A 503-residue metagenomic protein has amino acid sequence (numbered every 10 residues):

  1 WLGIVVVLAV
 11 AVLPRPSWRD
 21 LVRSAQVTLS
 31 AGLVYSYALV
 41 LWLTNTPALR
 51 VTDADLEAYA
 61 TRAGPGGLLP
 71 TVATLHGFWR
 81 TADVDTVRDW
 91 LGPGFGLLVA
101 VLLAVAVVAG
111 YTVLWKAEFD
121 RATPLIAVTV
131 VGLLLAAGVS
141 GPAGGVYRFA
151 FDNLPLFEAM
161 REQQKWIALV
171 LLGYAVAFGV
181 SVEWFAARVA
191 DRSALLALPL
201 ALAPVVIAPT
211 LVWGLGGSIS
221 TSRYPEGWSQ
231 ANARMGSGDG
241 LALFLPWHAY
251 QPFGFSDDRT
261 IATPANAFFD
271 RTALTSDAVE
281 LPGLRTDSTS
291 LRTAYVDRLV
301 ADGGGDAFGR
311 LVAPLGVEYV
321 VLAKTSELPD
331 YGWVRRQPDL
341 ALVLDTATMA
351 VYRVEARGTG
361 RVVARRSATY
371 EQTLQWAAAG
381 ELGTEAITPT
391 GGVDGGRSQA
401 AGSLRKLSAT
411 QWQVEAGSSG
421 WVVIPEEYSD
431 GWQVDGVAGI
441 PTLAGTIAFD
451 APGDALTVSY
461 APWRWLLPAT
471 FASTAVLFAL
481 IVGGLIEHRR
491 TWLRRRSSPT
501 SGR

Functional and structural regions predicted by a protein language model:
L2-G32: Perimembrane helix-loop-helix junctions
V12, L33, R80-D83, G96-L134 (+2 more regions): Hydrophobic, aromatic-rich transmembrane alpha-helices and their immediate juxtamembrane boundary segments
V27-V113, A159, Q163, D394-G395 (+1 more regions): Periplasmic/ER-lumenal interhelical loops and adjacent helix-loop junctions in multi-pass membrane proteins
T28-G32, V176-T210, G502-R503: Signature aromatic-anchored transmembrane alpha helix within multi-pass, membrane-resident enzymes that catalyze glycan
V34-R50, A63-A82, L114-E118, A122-E162 (+2 more regions): Membrane-interface helix-loop junctions at the exits of transmembrane helices
T52-L56, A60, W115, A201-D430 (+1 more regions): Extracytoplasmic
R148-F185: Hydrophobic/aromatic-rich transmembrane helices and adjacent perimembrane loops
L328, T384-G502: Active-site-proximal, structured, solvent-exposed surfaces of multi-pass membrane proteins that position macromolecular
